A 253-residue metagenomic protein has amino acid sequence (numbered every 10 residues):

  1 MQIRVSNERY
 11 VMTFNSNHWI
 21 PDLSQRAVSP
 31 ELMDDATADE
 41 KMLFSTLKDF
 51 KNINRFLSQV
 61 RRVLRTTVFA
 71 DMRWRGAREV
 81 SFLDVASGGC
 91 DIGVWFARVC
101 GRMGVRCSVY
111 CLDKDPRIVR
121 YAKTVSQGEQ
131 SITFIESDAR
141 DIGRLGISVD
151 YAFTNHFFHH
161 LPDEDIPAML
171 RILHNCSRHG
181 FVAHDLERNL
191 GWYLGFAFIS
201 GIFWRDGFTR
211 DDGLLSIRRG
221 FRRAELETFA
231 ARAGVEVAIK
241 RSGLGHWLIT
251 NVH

Functional and structural regions predicted by a protein language model:
Q2-K48: N-terminal, positively charged/glycine-rich alpha-helical extensions of SAM-dependent methyltransferases
L32-T66, A70-M72: Class I SAM-dependent methyltransferase Rossmann-like catalytic core, especially the SAM/SAH-binding loop
L83, S87-D141: Class I SAM-dependent methyltransferase SAM/SAH-binding core
F153: A conserved beta-strand element that flanks and buttresses the S-adenosyl-L-methionine
L161-I172: A short, conserved alpha-helix within the catalytic core of class I
S177-E187: Conserved beta-strand signature within the Rossmann-like core of class I S-adenosyl-L-methionine
L186-A230: C-terminal alpha-helical "lid/dimerization" subdomain adjacent to the S-adenosyl-L-methionine
R219, R223-H253: Conserved Class I S-adenosyl-L-methionine
